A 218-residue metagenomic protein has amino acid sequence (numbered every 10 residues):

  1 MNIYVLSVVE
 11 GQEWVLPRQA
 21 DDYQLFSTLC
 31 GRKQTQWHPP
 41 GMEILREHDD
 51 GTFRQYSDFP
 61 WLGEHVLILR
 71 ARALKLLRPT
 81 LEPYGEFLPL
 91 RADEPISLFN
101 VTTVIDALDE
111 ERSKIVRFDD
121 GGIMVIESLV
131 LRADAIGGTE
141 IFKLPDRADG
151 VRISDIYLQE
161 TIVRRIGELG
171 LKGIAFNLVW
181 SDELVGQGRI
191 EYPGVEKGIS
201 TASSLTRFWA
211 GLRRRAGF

Functional and structural regions predicted by a protein language model:
M1-F218: Phosphate/anion-contacting hairpin/loop surfaces
